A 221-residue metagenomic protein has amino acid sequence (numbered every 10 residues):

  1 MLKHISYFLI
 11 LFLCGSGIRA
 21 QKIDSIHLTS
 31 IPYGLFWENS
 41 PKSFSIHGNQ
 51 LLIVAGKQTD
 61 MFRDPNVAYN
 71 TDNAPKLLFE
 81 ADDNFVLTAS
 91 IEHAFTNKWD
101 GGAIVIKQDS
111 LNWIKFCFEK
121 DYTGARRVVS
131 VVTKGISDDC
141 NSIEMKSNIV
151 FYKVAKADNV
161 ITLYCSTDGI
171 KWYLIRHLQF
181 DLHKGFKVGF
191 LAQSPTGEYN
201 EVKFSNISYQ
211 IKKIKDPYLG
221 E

Functional and structural regions predicted by a protein language model:
M1-S25: Bacterial Sec-dependent N-terminal signal peptides
Q21-E221: Extracellular glycan-recognition regions
